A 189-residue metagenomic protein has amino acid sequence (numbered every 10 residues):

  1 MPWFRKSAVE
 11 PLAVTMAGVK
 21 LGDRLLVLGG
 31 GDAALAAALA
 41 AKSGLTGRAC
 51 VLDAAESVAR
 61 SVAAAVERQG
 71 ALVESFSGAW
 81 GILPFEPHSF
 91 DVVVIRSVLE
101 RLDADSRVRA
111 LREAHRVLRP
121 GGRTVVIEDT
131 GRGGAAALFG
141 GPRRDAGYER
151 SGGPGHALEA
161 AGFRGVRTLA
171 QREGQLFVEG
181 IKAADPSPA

Functional and structural regions predicted by a protein language model:
W3-D23, A38: Conserved alpha-helix/loop element of class I SAM-dependent methyltransferases that forms part of the SAM/SAH-binding
K20, G81-V93: A short acidic, Gly/Pro-enriched loop at the edge of an enzyme's catalytic core that lines a small-molecule cofactor
R24-L26, G31-I82: Class I SAM-dependent methyltransferase SAM/SAH-binding core
S43-G44, L102-A104, L118-P120: Helix-to-beta-strand junctions that scaffold the AdoMet/dcAdoMet cofactor pocket in Class I SAM-dependent enzymes
D91-S106: A short SAM/SAH-binding and catalytic strip from SAM-dependent methyltransferases
V108-R123: A short glycine-rich, Lys/Arg-flanked "PGG" loop and its adjoining helix->strand segment in the class I
R123-V178: C-terminal alpha-helical "lid/dimerization" subdomain adjacent to the S-adenosyl-L-methionine
V178-A189: C-terminal lobe and adjacent flexible extensions of AdoMet/dcAdoMet transferase-like proteins
